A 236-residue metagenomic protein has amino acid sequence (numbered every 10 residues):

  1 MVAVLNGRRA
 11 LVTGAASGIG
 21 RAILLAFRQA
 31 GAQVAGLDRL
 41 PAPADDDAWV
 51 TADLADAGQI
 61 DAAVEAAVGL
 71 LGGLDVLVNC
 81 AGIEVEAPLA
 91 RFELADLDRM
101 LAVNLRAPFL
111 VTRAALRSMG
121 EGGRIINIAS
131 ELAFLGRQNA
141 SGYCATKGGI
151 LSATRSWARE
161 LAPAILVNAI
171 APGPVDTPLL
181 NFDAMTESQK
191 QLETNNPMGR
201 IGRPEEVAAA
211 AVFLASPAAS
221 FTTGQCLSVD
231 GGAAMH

Functional and structural regions predicted by a protein language model:
P88-L89, D96-L101, L180, Q189-L192: Substrate-binding pocket helix/loop in short-chain dehydrogenase/reductase
T112, T146, T154: Active-site helix of classical SDR
R117, A158-P163: Alpha-helical segment proximal to the catalytic Tyr-Lys
S130: Residue(s) in the substrate-gating loop at a strand-loop-helix junction that position the organic substrate next
L135, V212, T223-H236: Short C-terminal tail/terminal secondary-structure segment of NAD(P)H-dependent dehydrogenase/reductase domains
A162-L166, T222-G224: Short, small/polar-rich loop/turn modules that mediate ligand/substrate recognition or access, typified
N196-V207: A conserved structural motif in NAD(P)-dependent oxidoreductases
